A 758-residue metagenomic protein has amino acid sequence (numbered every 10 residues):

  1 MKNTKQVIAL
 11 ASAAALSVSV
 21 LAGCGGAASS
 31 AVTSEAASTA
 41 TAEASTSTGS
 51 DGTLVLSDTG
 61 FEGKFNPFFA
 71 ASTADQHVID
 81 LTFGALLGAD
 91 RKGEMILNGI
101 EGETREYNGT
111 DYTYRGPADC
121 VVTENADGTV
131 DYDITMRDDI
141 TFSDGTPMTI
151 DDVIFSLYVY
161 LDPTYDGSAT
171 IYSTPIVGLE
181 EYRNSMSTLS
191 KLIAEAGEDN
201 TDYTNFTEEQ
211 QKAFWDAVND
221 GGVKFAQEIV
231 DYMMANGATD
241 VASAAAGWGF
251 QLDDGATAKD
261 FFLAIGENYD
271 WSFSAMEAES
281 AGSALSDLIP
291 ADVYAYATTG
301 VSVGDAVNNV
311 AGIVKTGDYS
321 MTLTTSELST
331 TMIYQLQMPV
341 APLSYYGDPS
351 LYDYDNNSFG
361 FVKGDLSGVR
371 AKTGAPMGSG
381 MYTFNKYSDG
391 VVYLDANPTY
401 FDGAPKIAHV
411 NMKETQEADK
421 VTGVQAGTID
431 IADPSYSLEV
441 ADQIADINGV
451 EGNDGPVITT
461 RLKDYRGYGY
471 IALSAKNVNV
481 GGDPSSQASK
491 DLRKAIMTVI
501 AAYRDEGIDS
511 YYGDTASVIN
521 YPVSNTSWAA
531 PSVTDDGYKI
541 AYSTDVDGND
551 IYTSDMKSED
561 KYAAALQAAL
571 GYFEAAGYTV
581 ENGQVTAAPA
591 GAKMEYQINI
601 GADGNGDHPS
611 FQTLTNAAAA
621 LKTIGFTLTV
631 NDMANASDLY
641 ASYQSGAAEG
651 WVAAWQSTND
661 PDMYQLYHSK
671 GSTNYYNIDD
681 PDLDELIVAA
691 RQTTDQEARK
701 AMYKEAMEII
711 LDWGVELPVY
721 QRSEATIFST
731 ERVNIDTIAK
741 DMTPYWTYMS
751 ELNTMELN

Functional and structural regions predicted by a protein language model:
L56, G145, V424, I429-P434 (+3 more regions): Periplasmic binding protein-like
S57-N125: N-terminal lobe/hinge region of extracytoplasmic solute-binding protein
H77-V78, S329-T330, M497-Y542, P609-A618 (+1 more regions): Detector for C-terminal structural segments
R91-K92, S274-A311, G317-S320, E327-S329 (+5 more regions): Gly/Pro-rich hinge or "lid" segments in bacterial periplasmic/extracellular proteins
T110-Y114, A118-L285, T322, G423 (+2 more regions): Aromatic- and charge-enriched surface segment that lines or borders ligand/interaction sites
Y393-D395, Q487-A619, E756-L757: Append "and occasionally in soluble cytosolic enzymes with long acidic Gly/Pro-rich linkers
D395-Y400, K463-D491, V499, I508 (+2 more regions): A bilobed periplasmic-binding-protein/Venus flytrap-type ligand-binding module shared by bacterial periplasmic
P398-A445: Ligand-site clamp/hinge motif
